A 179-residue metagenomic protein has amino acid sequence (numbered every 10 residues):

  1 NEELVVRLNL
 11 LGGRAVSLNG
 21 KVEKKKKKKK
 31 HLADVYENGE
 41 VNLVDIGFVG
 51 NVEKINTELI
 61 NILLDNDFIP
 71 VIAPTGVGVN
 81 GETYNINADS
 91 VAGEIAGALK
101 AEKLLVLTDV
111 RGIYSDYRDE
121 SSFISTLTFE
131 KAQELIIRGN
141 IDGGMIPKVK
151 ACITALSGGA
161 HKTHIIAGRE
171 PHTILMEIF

Functional and structural regions predicted by a protein language model:
N1-G13, N56-T57, V71-I95, I124-T173: Polyanion-binding loop/helix "lid" in catalytic or ligand-binding cores
N1-V71: Ligand-binding beta-strand-loop-alpha-helix segment within the catalytic cores of soluble metabolic enzymes
A15, E23-K26, G78, R111-S115 (+2 more regions): Short, active-site-adjacent cap segments at secondary-structure transitions
V16-N19, K25, L99-Y114, I165-I166: Glycine-rich phosphate/pyrophosphate-binding loops and their adjacent beta-strand/loop elements at enzyme active sites
K28-K29, E82-T83, S115-R118, L175-E177: Short, well-ordered secondary-structure micro-motifs
L59, L63, V79, I86-S90 (+3 more regions): Conserved phosphate- and dinucleotide-binding cores of soluble alpha/beta proteins, encompassing both enzyme active
I69-A73, L105-L107: Structural motif
S121-S125, M176-F179: Conserved, well-ordered active-site substructure
